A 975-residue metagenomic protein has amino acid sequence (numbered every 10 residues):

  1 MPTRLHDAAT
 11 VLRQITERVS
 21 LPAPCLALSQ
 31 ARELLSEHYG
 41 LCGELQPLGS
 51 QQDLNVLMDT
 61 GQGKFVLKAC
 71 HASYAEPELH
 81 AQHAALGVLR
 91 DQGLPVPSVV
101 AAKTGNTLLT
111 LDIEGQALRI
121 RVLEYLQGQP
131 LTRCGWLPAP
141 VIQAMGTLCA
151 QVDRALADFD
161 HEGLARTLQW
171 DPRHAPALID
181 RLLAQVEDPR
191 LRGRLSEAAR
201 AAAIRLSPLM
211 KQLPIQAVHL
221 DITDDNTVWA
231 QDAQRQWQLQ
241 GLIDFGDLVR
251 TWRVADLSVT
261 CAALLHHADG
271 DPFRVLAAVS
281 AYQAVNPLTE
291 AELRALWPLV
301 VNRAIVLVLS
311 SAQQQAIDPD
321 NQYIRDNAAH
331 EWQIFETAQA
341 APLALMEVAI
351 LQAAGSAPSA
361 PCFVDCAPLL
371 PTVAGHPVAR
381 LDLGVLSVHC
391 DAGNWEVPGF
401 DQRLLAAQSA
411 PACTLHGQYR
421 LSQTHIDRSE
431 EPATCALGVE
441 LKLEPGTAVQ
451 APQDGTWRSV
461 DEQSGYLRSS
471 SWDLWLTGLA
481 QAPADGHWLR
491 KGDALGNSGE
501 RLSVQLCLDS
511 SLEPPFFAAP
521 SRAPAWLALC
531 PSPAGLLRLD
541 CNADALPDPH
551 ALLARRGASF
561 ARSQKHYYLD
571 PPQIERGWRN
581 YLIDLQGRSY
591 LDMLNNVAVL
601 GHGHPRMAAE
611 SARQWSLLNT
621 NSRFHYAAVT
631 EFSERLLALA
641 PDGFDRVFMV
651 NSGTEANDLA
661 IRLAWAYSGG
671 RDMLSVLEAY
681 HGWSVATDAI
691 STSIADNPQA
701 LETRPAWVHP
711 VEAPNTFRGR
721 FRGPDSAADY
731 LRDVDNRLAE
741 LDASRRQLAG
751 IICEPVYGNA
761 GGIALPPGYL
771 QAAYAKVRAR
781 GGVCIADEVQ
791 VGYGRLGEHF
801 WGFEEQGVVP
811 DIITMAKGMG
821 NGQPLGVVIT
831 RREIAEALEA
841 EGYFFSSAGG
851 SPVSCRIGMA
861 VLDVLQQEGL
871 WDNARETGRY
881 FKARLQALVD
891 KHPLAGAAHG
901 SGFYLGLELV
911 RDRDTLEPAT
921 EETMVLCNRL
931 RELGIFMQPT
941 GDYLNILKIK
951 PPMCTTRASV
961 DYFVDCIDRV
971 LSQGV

Functional and structural regions predicted by a protein language model:
R4-V11, A165-S207, C541: Active-site catalytic-loop/activation-segment of kinase and kinase-like phosphoryl-transfer enzymes
Q51-Q62, V66-L67, V99-A101, A203-A255: Active-site acidic catalytic loop and adjacent metal/ATP-binding pocket of ATP-dependent phosphoryl transfer enzymes
G61-D160: ATP-binding pocket architecture of kinase catalytic cores
C134-R190, L213-I215, V504, R671-A689 (+2 more regions): A cross-family kinase active-site recognition segment
L182-A184, L307-S359: ATP/Mg2+ or Mg2+-diphosphate-binding catalytic cores that bind nucleotide phosphates or diphosphates via glycine-rich
R253-P287, V301-P319: Active-site activation/catalytic loop segments of kinase-like enzymes and analogous catalytic loops in related
Q352-G438, E444, A519-P547: Polar/charged, compositionally biased leader and regulatory segments
D544-V975: Conserved N-terminal phosphate-binding loop of PLP-dependent enzymes in the Aspartate aminotransferase
